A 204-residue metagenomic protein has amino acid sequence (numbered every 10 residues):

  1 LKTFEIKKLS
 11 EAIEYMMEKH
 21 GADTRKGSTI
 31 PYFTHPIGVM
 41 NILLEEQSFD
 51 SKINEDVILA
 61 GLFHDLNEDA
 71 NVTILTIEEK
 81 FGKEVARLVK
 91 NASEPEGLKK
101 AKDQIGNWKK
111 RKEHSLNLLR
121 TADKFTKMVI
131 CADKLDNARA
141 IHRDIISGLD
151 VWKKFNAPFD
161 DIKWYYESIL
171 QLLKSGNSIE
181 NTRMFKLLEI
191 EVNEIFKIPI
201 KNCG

Functional and structural regions predicted by a protein language model:
L1-G204: Active-site helical microenvironments for divalent-metal-assisted chemistry
